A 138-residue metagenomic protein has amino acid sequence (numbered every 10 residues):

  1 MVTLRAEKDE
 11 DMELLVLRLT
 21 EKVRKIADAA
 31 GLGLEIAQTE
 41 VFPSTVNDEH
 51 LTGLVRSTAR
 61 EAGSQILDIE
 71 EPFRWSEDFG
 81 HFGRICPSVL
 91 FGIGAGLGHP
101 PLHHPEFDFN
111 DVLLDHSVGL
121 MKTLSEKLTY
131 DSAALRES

Functional and structural regions predicted by a protein language model:
M1-S138: Metal-dependent amide/peptide-bond hydrolase catalytic core, centered on the "pita-bread" metallohydrolase fold
